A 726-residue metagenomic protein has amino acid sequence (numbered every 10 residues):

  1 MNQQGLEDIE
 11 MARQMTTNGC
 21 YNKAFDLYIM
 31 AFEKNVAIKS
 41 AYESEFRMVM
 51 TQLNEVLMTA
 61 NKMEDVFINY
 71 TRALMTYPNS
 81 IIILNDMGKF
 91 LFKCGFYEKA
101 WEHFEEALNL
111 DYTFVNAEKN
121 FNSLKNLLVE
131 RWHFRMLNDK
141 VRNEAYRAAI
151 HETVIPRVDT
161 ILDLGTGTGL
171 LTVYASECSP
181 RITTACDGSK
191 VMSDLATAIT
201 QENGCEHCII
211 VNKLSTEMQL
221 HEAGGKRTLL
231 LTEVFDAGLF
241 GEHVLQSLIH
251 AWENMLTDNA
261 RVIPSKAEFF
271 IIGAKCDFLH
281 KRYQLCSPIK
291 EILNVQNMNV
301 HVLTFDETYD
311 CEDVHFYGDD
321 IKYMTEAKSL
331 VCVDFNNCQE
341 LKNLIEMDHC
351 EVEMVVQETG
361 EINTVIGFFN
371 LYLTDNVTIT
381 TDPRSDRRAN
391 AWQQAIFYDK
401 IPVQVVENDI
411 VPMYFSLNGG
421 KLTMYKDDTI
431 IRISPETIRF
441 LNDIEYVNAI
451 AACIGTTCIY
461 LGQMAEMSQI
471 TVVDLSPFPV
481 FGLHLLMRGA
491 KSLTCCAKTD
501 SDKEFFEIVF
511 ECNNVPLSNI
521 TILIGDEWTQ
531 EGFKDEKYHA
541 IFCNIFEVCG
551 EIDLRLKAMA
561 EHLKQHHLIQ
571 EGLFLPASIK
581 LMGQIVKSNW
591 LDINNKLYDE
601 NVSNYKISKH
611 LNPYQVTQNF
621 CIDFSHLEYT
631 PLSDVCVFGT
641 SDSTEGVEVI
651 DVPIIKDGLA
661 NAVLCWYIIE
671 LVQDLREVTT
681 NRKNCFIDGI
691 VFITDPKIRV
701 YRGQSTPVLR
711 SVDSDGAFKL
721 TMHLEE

Functional and structural regions predicted by a protein language model:
N2-I38, S44-R47, T51-N54, T59 (+9 more regions): Class I SAM-binding transferase module
A41-Y42, T76: Short coil/turn linker motifs that delimit alpha-helical repeat modules in TPR/alpha-solenoid proteins
L74, N79, D86: All-alpha amphipathic helical-bundle segments outside canonical DNA-binding/catalytic cores that form hydrophobic
N79-S80, K99-E102: Phosphate-/polyanion-interacting regions in eukaryotic proteins
